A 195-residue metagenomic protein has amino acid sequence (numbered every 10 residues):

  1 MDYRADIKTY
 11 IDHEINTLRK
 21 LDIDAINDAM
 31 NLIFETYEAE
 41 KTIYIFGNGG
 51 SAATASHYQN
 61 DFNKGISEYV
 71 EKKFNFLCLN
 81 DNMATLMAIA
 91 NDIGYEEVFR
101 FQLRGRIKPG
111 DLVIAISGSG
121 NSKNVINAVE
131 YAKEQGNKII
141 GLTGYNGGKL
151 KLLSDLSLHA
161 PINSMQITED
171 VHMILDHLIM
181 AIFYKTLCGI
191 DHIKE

Functional and structural regions predicted by a protein language model:
M1-K8, L187, H192-E195: SAM-dependent methyltransferases
M1-L21: Generic N-terminal amphipathic, Lys/Arg-enriched alpha-helix
I7, I26-A29, A55: Hydrophobic packing residues in well-ordered alpha-helices of helical domains and bundles
H13, A39-E40, L153: Structured helix-beta-strand junction loops
L21-A39: A short, well-structured juxtamembrane/interface segment
A39-G50, V113-A115: Short glycine-rich or small-residue beta-strand-to-loop segments that form or flank ligand, phosphate, metal/Fe-S
S51-I193: Glycine-rich phosphate-binding loops that contact phosphosugars or nucleotide phosphates
